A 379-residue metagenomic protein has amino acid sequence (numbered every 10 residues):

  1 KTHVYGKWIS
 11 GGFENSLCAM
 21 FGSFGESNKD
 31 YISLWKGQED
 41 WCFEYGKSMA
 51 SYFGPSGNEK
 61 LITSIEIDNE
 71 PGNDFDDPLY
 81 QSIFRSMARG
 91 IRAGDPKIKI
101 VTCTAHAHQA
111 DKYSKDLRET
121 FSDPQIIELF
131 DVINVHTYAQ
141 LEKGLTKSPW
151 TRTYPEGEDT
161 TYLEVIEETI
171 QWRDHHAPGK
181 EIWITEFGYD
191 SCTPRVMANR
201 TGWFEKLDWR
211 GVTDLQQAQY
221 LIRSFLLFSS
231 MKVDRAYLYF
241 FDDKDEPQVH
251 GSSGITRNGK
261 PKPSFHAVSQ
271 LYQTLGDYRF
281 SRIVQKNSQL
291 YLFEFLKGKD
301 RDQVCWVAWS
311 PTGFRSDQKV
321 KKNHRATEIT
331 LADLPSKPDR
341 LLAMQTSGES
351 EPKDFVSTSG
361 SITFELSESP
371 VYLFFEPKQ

Functional and structural regions predicted by a protein language model:
K1-P149: Substrate-binding cleft and catalytic face of glycoside hydrolase catalytic domains, especially the flexible beta-alpha
M49, I65, M87, I133 (+6 more regions): Conserved, mostly hydrophobic/aromatic
L61, F84-L117, T161-T193, V233-D245: Aromatic-lined carbohydrate-recognition surfaces of secreted/lumenal glycan-active proteins
E128, V132, T137-R173, G202-L215 (+2 more regions): Substrate-binding surface in catalytic domains of secreted glycosidases
G188-L271, R282-Y291, D302: Aromatic/acidic polysaccharide-binding cleft in carbohydrate-active enzymes
K286-P335, P370: Carbohydrate-binding surface patches
T330-S350: Solvent-exposed beta-hairpin/edge-strand motifs
P352-Q379: C-terminal beta-strand-rich structural cap/linker in extracellular carbohydrate-active enzymes
